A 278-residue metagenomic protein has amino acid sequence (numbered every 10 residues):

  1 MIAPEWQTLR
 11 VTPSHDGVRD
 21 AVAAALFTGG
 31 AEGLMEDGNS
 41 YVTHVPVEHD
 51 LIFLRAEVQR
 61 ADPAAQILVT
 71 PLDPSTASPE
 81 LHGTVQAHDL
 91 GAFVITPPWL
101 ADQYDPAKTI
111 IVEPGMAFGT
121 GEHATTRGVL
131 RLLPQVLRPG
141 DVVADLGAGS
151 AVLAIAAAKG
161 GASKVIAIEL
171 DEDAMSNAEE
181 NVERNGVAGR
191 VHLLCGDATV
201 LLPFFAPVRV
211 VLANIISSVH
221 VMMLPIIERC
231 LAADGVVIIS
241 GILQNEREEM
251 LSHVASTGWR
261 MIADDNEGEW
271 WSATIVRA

Functional and structural regions predicted by a protein language model:
I2-Y104: N-terminal auxiliary segments of SAM/dcSAM-dependent transferases
G33, K164-V165, V237: A short hydrophobic/small-residue beta-strand
A61-P63, D89, L137, V187 (+1 more regions): Short, structurally constrained coil/turn elements that cap an alpha-helix or connect an alpha-helix to the following
P63-A65, G91, P106, S163 (+1 more regions): A short helix-to-beta-strand connector/capping loop
A77-P139: SAM-dependent Rossmann-like transferase core, predominantly class I methyltransferases with a strong bias toward
M116, T120-P203, P207: Conserved SAM/SAH cofactor-binding pocket of Class I
L170-A278: S-adenosylmethionine
